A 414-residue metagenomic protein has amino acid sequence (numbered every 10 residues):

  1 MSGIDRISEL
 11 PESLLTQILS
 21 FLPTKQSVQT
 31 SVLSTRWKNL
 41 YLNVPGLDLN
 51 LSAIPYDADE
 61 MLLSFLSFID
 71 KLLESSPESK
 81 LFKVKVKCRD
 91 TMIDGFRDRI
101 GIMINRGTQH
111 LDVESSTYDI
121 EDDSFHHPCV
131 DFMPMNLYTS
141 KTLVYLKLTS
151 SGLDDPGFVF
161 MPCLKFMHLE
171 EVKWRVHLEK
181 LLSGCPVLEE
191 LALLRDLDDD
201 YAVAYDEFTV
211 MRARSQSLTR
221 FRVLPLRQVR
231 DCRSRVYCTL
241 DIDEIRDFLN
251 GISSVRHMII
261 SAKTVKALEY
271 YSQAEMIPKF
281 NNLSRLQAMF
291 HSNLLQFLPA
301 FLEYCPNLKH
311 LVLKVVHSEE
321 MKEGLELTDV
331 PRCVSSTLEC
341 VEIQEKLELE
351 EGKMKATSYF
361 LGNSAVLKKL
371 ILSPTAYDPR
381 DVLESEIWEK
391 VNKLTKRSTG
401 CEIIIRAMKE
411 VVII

Functional and structural regions predicted by a protein language model:
M1, D378-I414: C-terminal helix/juxtamembrane-tail motif
S2-A213, E348: Leucine-rich repeat
P23, L42, P77, T108 (+10 more regions): Short amphipathic alpha-helices and their capping/turn residues within compact interaction modules
Q29, I54-I69, S75, R89-F96 (+8 more regions): Leucine-rich repeat
V44, L81, T108-H110, L143 (+10 more regions): Conserved hydrophobic position(s) of the canonical leucine-rich repeat
L49, V86, V113, L148 (+9 more regions): Conserved beta-strand positions
G101-I102, D123-S140, G157-K165, E179-V187 (+7 more regions): A structural signal for leucine-rich repeat
N307-K309, T337-E339, G352-T357, N363-L370: A short pocket-lining beta-strand/turn micro-motif at the edge of beta-sheets
